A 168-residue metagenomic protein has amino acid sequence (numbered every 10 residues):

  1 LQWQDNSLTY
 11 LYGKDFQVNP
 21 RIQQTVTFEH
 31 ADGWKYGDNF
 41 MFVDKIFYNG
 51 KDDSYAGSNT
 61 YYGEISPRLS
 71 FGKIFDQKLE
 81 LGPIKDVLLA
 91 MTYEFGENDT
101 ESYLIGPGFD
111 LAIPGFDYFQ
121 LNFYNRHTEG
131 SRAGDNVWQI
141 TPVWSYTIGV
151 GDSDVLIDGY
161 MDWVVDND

Functional and structural regions predicted by a protein language model:
L1-F42, I46: Short glycine/proline- and aromatic-enriched beta-strand/turn motifs that initiate or cap beta-hairpins
L1-Q4, Y36-D38, F71-V87, A112-Q120 (+1 more regions): Short loop/turn motifs that connect adjacent beta-strands in outer-membrane beta-barrel proteins
Y10-F16, K45-N49, M91-E97, F123-E129 (+1 more regions): Transmembrane beta-strands of outer-membrane beta-barrel pores
N19-Q23, A56-Y62, G82-I84, N98-S102 (+1 more regions): Transmembrane beta-barrel outer-membrane domains
Q24-W34, T60-K78, Y103-P114, W138-G149: Feature captures outer-membrane beta-barrel proteins of Gram-negative bacteria and organelles
F42-Y93: Surface-exposed loop and membrane-interface regions of Gram-negative outer-membrane beta-barrel proteins
S54-G57, D86-F116: Internal, conserved structured core segments that host functional sites
T100-D168: Detector for outer-membrane/organellar transmembrane beta-barrel domains, recognizing the amphipathic beta-strand
